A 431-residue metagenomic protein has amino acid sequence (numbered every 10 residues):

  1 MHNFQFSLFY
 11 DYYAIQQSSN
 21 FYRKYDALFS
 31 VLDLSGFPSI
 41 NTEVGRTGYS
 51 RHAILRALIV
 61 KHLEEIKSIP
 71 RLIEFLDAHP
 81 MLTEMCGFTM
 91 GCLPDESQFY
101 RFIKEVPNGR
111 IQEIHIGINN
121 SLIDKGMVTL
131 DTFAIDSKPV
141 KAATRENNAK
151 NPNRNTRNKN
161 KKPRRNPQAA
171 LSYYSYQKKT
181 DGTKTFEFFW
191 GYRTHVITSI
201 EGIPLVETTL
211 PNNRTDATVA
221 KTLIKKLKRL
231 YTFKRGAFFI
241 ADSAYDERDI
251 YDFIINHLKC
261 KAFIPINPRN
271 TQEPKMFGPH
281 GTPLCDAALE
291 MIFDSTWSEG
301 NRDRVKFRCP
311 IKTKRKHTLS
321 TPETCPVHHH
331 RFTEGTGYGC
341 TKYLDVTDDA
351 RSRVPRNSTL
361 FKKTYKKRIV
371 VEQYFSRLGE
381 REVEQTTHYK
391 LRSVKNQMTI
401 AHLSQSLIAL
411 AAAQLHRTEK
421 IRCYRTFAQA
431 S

Functional and structural regions predicted by a protein language model:
M1-S50, I54, I111-E113, N120 (+2 more regions): Dynamic "connector" segments at or just before major functional cores
Y25-F29, L76-D77, M276-R308, L344-Y389: Short amphipathic alpha-helical "interface-anchor" segments enriched in bulky aromatics
G48-E74: Gly/serine-rich nucleotide phosphate-binding loop at the start of the catalytic core of nucleotide/ADP-ribose-handling
I69-G87, N119-N120: DNA-recognition alpha helix
C86-E105: Major-groove recognition helix of helix-turn-helix-like DNA-binding domains
R101-N256, P265-N267: Polybasic low-complexity intrinsically disordered regions
K362-S431: Basic, amphipathic alpha-helical segments enriched in Lys/Arg and hydrophobic/aromatic residues
